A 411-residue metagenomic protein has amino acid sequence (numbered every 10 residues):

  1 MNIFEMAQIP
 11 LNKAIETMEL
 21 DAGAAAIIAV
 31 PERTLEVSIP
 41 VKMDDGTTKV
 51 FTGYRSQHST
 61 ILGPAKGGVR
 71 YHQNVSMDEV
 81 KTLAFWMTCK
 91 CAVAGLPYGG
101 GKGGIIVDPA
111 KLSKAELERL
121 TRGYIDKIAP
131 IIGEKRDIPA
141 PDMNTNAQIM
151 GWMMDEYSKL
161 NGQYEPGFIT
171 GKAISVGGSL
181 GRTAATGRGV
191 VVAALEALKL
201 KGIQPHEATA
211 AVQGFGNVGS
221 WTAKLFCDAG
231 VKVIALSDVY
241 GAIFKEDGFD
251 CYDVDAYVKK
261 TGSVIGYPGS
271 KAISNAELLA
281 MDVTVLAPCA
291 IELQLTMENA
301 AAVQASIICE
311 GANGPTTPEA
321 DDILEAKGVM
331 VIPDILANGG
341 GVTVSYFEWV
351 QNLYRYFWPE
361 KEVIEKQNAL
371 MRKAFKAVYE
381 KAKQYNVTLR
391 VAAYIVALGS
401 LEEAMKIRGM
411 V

Functional and structural regions predicted by a protein language model:
M1-S38: Short, Gly/Pro- and small/polar-rich lid/capping loops
M18, A197-L198, A301-V411: Adenosine-phosphate binding glycine-rich loop
D21-I27, G95, I132-P141, Y164-G167 (+3 more regions): Flexible, glycine/charged-enriched surface loops at secondary-structure junctions
V37-P109: Glycine-rich, N-terminal phosphate-binding loop and its surrounding beta-alpha-beta segment
H72, A92-H206: Glycine/serine-rich phosphate-binding loop and adjoining beta1-alpha1 elements at the start of nucleotide-handling
T170-A173, G178-A280: Glycine-rich phosphate/diphosphate-binding loop of Rossmann-like nucleotide-binding domains
G241-V331: Rossmann-like adenosine-cofactor binding region
